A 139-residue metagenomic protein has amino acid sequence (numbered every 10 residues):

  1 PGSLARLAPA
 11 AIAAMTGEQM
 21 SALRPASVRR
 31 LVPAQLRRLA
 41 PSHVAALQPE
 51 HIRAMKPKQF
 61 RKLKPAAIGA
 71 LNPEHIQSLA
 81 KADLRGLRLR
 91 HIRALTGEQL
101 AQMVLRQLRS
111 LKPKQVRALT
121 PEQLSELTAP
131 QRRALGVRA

Functional and structural regions predicted by a protein language model:
P1-A139: General marker for long, soluble alpha-helical cores
